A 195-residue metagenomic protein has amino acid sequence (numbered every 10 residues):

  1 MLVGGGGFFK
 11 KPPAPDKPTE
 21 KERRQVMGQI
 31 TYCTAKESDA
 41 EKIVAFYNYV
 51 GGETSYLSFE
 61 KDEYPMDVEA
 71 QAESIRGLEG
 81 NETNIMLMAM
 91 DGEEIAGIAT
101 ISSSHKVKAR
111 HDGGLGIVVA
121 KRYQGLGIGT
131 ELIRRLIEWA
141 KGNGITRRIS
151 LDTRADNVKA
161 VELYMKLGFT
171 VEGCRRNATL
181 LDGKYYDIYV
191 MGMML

Functional and structural regions predicted by a protein language model:
K10, P15-V26: Short, Lys/Arg-enriched N-terminal segments with co-localized hydrophobic residues within the first ~10-30 amino acids
G28, K184-L195: Terminal substrate-recognition subdomain of acyl/acetyltransferases
T31-A45: A short beta-loop-alpha structural element at the N-terminal edge of CoA-dependent acyl/N-acetyltransferase catalytic
G51, E63-R122, I133-R134, M194: Acetyl-CoA-dependent GNAT
V119, G125-W139, E162-K166: Conserved acetyl-CoA-binding loop-helix of GNAT-fold acetyltransferases
I133, N157-A160, N177-D182: Short glycine/proline-centered loop/turn elements that form peptide/ligand docking sites
A140-D152: Conserved GNAT acetyl-CoA-binding A-motif
S150-T153, M165, T170-Y185: Conserved catalytic-core motifs of GNAT/GCN5-like acyltransferases
